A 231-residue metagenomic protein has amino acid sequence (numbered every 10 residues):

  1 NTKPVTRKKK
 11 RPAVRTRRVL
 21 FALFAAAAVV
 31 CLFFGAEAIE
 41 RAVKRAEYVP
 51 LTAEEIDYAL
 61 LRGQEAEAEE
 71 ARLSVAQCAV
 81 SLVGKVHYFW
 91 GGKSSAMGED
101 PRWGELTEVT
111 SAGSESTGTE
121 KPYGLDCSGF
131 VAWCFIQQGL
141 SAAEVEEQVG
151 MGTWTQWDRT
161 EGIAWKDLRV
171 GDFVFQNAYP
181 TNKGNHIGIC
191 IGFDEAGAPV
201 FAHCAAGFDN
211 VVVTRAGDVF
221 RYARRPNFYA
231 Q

Functional and structural regions predicted by a protein language model:
N1-E54: Gram-positive cell-envelope targeting signals
K3, V49-L51, I56, E70-S74 (+2 more regions): Secondary-structure junction/capping motif
A13-V14, Y88, F130-F135, F175 (+1 more regions): Aromatic side chains
V43-S128, W133-Q138: N-terminal capping segments
L73, A132, L140-V213: ...with weaker cross-activation on analogous glycine-rich loops/strands in unrelated enzymes
K85-Y123, A178-R221: Glycine-rich catalytic cores of cysteine/serine-nucleophile enzymes that process amide/ester linkages in cell-envelope
D218-Q231: Low-complexity, Gly/Ser/Thr/Pro-rich intrinsically disordered linker/tail segments
